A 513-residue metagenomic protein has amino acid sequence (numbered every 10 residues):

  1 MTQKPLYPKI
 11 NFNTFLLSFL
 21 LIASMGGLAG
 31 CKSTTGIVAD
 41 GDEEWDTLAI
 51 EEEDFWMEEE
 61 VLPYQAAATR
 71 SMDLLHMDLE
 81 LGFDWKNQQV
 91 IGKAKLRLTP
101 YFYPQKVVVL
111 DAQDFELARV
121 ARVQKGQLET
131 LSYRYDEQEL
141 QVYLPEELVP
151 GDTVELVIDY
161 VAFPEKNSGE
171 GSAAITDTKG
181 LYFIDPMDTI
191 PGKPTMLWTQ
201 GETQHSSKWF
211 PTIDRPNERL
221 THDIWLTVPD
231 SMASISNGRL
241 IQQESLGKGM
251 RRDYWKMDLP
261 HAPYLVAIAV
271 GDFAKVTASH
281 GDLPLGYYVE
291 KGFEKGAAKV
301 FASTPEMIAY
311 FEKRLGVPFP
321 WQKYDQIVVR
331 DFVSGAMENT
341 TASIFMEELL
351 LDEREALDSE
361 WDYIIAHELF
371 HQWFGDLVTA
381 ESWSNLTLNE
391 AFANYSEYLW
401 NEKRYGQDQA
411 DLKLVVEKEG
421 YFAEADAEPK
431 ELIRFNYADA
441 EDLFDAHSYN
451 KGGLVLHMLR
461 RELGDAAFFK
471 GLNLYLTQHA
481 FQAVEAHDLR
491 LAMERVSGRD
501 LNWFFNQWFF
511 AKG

Functional and structural regions predicted by a protein language model:
T2, L20, K32-T35: In a subset of proteins, long, contiguous C-terminal domains/tails are tracked
T2-L17: Bacterial N-terminal signal peptides that target proteins for export
L6-I10, S24, K208: Intrinsic structural disorder/low-complexity segments
M25, L197-G201, G453: Helix-centric, low-specificity signal for extended rod-like, repetitive segments
G26-G30: C-terminal motif of bacterial Sec signal peptides marking the signal peptidase cleavage site
C31-P320, A446, R461-L463: Acidic/His-enriched low-complexity segments
K32, D54-W56, Q138-L140, W255 (+1 more regions): Hydrophobic alpha-helical and helix-loop surface patches within well-folded domains that function as non-catalytic
